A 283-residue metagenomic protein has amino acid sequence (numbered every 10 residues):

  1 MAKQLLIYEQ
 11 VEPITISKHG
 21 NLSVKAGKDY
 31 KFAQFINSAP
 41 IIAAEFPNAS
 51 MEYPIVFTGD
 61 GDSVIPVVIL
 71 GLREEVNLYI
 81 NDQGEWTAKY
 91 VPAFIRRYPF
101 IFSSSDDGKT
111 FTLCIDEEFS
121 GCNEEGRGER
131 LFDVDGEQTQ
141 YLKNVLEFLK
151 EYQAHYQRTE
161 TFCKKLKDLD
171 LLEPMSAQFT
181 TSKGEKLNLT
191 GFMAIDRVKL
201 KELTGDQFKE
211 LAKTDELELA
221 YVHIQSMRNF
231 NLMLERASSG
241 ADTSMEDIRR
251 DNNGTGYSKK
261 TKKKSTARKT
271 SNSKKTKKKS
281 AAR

Functional and structural regions predicted by a protein language model:
M1-L5, T276-R283: Short, Lys/Arg-enriched, disordered terminal segments
M1-L70: Short, extreme N-terminal leader segments that mark the start of a protein/domain
Y30-F35, R73-G84, H155-T161: Short, basic/low-complexity N-terminal boundary segments at the transition from targeting/disordered tails
A43-N48, V91-A93, L166-L171: Short linear motifs in intrinsically disordered
A49-E52, R96-R97, L171-M175: A short, compositionally biased
T58, I65-L131: Aromatic- and glycine-enriched beta-alpha-beta binding-site module
F102-K264, R283: A contiguous, surface-oriented mixed alpha/beta subdomain in the mid-to-C-terminal portion of proteins that forms
T261-A267, S271-N272, T276-K277, A281: Low-complexity, polybasic segments enriched for Lys interleaved with small residues
